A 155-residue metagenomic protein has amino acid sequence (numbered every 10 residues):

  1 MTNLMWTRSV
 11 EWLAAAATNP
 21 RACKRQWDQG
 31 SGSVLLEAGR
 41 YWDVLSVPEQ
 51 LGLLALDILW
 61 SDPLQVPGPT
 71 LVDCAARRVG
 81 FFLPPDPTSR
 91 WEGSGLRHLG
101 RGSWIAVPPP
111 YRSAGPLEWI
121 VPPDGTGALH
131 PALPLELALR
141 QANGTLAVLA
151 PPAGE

Functional and structural regions predicted by a protein language model:
M1-A75, P85-T88, H98-G100, Y111-E155: Signature for HUH/AEP ssDNA processing cores
G80-L83: Elongated alpha-helical scaffolds
R90-S94: Short conserved catalytic/interaction loops centered on acidic-Pro-aromatic/His motifs
A106-P109: Contiguous ligand/interfacial binding patches
